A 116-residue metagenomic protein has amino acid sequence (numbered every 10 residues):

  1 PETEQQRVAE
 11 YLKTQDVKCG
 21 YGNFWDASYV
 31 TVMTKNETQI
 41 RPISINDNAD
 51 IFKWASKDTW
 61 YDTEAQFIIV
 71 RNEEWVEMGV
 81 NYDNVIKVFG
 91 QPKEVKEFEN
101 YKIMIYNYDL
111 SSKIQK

Functional and structural regions predicted by a protein language model:
P1-D16, S28: Membrane-proximal, lumen/periplasm-facing interface regions of secretory-pathway glyco- and lipid-modifying enzymes
E4-Q5, N23, K53: Amphipathic coiled-coil/heptad-repeat helices and related helical stalk/stem segments that mediate oligomerization
Q5-Q6, Q15-K18, Q39, Q66 (+2 more regions): Residue-identity detector for glutamine
Q15-N48: Short periplasmic/luminal acceptor-recognition loop of GT-C membrane glycosyltransferases, typified by
Y29-T31, E77-M78, I114: Short active-site-adjacent structural elements
E37-L110: Luminal/periplasmic acceptor-recognition loop/helix of membrane-associated glycosyltransferases
L110-K116: ER/secretory pathway lumenal C-terminal domains and tails of membrane proteins involved in glycoprotein biogenesis
